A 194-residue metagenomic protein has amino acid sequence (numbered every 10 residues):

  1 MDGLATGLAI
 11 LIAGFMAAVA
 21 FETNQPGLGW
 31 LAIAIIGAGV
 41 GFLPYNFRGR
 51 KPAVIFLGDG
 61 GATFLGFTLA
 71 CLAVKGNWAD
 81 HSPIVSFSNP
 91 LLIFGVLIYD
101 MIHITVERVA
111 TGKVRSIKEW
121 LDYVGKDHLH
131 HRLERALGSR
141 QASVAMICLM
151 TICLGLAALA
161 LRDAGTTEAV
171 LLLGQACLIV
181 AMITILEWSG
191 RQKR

Functional and structural regions predicted by a protein language model:
G3-R194: Alpha-helical transmembrane segments
